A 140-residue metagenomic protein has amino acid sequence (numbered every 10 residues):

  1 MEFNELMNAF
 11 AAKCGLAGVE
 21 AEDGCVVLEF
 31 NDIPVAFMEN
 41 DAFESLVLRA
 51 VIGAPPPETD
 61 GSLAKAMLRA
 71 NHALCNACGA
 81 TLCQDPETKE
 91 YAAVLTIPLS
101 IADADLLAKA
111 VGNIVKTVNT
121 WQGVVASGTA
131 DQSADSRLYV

Functional and structural regions predicted by a protein language model:
M1-A36, C75-A77, C83: Charge-rich, low-complexity N-terminal segments
E22, N40-A42, E87: Structural motif
V26, E44-L46, K89-Y91: Hydrophobic residues embedded in beta-strands of well-ordered beta-sheets
F37-E39, E44-A54: A short acidic-to-branched-hydrophobic micro-motif
S45-L46, P56-P57, S100-D103: A short local loop/turn or secondary-structure capping micro-motif enriched for an aromatic residue
V51-E90, V94-T96, Y139: Short, internal acidic amphipathic alpha-helical interface segments that mediate docking to partner proteins
A66-M67, N71, I97-T129: Ampiphathic alpha-helical segments that act as solvent-exposed interaction surfaces
A126-V140: Short, highly charged C-terminal tails/helix-capping segments
